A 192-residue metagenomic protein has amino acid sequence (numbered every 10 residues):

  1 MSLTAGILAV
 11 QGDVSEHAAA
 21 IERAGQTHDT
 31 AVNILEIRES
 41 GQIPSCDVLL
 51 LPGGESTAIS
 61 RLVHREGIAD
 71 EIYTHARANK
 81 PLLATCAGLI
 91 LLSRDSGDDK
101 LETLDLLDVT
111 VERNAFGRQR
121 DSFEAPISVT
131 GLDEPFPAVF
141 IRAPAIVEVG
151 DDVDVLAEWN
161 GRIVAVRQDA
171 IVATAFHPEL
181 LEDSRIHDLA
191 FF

Functional and structural regions predicted by a protein language model:
M1-R65, D70-R77, S184-D188, F192: N-terminal beta1-alpha1 cap of cysteine-dependent amidohydrolase-like domains
L3, T30-V32, K80, E102 (+4 more regions): A structural micro-motif
V10, T85-A87, L107, R142 (+1 more regions): A secondary-structure boundary/capping signal
D13, L92, L181: Glycine-/small-residue-rich active-site loops that bind phosphorylated ligands and cofactors
Q26, S96-G97, T130, I146: Short polar/acidic secondary-structure junctions
L50-L51, A84, T174: Redox-cofactor binding/interface segments in oxidoreductases and associated redox assembly factors
S56-S128: Cysteine-nucleophile active-site neighborhood
R113-F192: Amide-donor transfer/coupling interface in amidating biosynthetic enzymes
